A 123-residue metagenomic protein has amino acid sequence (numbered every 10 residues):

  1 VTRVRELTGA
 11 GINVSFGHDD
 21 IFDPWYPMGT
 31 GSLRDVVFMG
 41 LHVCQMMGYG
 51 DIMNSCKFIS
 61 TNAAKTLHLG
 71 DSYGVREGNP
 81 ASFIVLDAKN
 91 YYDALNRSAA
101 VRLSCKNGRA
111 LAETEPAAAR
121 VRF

Functional and structural regions predicted by a protein language model:
T2-L86: His/Asp/Glu-enriched, well-ordered alpha-helical/loop segment that forms or immediately abuts the divalent-metal
E77-F123: C-terminal cap of metal-dependent C-N hydrolases
